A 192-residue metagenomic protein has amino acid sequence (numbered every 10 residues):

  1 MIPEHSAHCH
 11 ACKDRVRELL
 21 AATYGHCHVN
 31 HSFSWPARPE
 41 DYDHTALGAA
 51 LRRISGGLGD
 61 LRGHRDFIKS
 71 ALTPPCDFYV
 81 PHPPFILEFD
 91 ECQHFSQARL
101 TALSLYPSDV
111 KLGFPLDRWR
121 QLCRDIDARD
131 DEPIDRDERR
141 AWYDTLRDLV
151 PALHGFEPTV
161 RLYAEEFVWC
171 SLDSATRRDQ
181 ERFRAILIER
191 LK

Functional and structural regions predicted by a protein language model:
M1-K192: Nucleic-acid endo/exonuclease domains
